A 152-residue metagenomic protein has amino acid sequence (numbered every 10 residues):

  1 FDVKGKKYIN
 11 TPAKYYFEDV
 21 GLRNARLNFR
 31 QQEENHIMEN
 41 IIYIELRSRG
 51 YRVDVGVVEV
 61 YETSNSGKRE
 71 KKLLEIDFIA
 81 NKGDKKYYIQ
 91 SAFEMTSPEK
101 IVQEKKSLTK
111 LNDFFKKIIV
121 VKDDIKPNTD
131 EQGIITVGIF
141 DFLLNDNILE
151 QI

Functional and structural regions predicted by a protein language model:
F1-K86: Accessory nucleic acid-recognition modules appended to NTPase machines
K6-K7, T109, K126-N128: Short secondary-structure boundary/capping segments
L46, D77, I89, L108 (+1 more regions): Hydrophobic, well-ordered secondary-structure elements that form the walls of internal hydrophobic environments
R52, K116, G133-I135: Conserved beta-strand segments of alpha/beta enzyme cores
D77, N81-S97, E104: Active-site ExK catalytic segment of metal-dependent nucleases
E94, E99-I118: Short, charged, amphipathic alpha-helix that recurs within catalytic cores of restriction-modification and other
V121: Short beta-strand/turn micro-motifs composed of small residues that flank or help shape donor/cofactor-binding pockets
D124-I152: Domain-level recognition of nuclease-like catalytic cores that cleave nucleotide substrates
